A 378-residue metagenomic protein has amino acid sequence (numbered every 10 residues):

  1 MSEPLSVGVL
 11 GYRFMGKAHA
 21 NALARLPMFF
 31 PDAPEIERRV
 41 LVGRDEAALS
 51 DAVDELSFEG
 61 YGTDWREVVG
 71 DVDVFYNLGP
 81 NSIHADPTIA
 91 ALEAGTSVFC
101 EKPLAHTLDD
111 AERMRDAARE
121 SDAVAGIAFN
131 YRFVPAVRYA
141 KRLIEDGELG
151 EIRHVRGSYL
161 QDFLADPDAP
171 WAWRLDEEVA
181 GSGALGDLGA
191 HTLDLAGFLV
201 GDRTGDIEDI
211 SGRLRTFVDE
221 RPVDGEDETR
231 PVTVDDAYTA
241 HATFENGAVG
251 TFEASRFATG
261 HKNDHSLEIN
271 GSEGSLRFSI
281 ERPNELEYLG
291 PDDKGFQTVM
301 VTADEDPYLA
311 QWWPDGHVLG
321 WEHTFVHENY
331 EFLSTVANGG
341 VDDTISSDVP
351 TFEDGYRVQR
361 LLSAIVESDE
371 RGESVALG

Functional and structural regions predicted by a protein language model:
M1, L26, F30, V42 (+3 more regions): C-terminal helix-rich "cap/oligomerization" subdomain common to oxidoreductases
M1-L56: N-terminal Rossmann-like dinucleotide-binding module
A47, D51-A117: Beta-loop-alpha module in the N-terminal Rossmann-like domain of NAD(P)-dependent dehydrogenases, especially those
N77, C100, A125-I127, R156 (+1 more regions): Hydrophobic residues in well-ordered beta-strands that form the structural core
R113-N130, G150-G157: Rossmann-fold dehydrogenase core element
N130, R221-T233, T239, F244 (+2 more regions): C-terminal glycine/acidic-rich active-site capping loop/insertion
R132-V232, L286, G372: Predominantly a Rossmann-like dinucleotide-binding segment in NAD(P)-dependent oxidoreductases
